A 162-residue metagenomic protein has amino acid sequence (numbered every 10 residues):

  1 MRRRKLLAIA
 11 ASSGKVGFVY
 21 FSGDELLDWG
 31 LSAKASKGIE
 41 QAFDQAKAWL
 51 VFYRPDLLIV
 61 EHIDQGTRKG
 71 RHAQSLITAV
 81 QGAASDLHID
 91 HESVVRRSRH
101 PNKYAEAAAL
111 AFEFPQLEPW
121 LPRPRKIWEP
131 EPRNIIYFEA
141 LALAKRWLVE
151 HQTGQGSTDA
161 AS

Functional and structural regions predicted by a protein language model:
M1-S162: Phosphate- and other anionic-substrate recognition elements at nucleic-acid/protein interfaces
